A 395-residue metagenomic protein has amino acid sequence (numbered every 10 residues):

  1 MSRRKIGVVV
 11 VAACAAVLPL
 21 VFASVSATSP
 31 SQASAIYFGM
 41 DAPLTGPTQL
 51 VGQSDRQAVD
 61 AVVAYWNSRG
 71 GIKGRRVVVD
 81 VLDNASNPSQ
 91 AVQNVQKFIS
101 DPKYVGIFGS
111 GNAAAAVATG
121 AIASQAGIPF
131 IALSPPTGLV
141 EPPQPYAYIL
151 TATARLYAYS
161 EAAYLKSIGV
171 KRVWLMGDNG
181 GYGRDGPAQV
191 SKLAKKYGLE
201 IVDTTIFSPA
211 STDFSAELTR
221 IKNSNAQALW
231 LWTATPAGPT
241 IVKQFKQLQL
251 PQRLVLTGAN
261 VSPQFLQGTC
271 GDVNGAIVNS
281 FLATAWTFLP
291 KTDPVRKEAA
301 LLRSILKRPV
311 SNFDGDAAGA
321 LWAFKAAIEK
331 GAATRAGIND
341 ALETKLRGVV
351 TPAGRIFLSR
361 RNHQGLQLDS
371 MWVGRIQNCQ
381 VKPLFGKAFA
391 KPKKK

Functional and structural regions predicted by a protein language model:
M1-Y37, S68, F389-K395: Short, low-complexity disordered leader/linker segments with a strong preference for bacterial N-terminal type II
T28-M40, G71-R76, L165-K171: Immediate post-signal peptide segment of exported/extracytoplasmic ligand-binding proteins
A35-Y37, L50-Q57, R69-L139, L150 (+2 more regions): Beta-alpha junction/loop-to-helix N-cap segments that form part of ligand/metal-binding clefts
I36-V59, L82-S89, G111-A114, D178-R184 (+2 more regions): Extracytoplasmic "Venus flytrap"
Q93, T137-L139, P145-Q249, T287-K297: Extracellular/periplasmic Venus flytrap/periplasmic-binding protein
F98-G111, I131-L133, R172-G177, N225-T235 (+3 more regions): Periplasmic-binding protein-like
V242-A318, R375, Q380-K393: Extracellular/periplasmic periplasmic-binding protein-like sensory domains
S304-D314, K325-V381: Segments of small-molecule ligand-sensing domains
